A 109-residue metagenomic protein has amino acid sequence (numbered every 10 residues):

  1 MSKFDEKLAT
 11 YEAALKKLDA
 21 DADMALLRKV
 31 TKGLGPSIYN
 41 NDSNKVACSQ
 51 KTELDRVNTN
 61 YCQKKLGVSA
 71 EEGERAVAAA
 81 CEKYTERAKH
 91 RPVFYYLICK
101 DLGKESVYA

Functional and structural regions predicted by a protein language model:
S2-G67: Core of compact, soluble alpha-helical bundle domains
K7-K16, S69-E86: Short amphipathic alpha-helical segments and their helix-coil junctions
L26, V30, E53, E72 (+1 more regions): Residue-level detector of well-ordered alpha-helical segments, enriched for hydrophobic/aromatic packing positions
R75-A109: Short, compact, well-ordered microdomains
